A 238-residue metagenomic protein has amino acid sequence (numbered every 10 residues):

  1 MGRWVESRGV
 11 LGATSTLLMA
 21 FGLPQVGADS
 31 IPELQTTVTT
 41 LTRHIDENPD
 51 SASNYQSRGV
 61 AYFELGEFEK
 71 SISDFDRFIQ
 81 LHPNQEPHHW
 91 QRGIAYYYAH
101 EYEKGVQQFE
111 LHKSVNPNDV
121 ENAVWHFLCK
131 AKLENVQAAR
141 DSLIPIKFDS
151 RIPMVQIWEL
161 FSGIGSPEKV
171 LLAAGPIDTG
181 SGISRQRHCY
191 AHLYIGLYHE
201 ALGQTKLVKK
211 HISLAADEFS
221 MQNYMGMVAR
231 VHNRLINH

Functional and structural regions predicted by a protein language model:
H44, R77-F78, L111-H112, A215: Canonical positions in the second alpha-helix
E64, Y98, K132, A201 (+1 more regions): Register position in tetratricopeptide repeats
